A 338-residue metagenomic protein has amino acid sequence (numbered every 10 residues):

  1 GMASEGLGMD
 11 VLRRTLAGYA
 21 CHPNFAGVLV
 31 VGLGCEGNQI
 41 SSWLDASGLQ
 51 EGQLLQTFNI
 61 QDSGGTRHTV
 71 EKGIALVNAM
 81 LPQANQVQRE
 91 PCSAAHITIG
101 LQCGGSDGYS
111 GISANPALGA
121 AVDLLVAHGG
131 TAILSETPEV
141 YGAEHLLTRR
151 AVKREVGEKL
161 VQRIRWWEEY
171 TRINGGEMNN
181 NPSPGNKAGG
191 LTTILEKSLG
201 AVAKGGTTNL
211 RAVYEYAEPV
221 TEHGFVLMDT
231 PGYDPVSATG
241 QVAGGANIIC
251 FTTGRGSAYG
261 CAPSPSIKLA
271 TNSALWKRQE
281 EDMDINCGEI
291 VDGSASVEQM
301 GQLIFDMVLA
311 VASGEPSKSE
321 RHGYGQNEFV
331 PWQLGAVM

Functional and structural regions predicted by a protein language model:
G1-I248, T252, S257-M338: Metallocofactor- and cofactor-centric catalytic cores in central/energy metabolism, strongly enriched
